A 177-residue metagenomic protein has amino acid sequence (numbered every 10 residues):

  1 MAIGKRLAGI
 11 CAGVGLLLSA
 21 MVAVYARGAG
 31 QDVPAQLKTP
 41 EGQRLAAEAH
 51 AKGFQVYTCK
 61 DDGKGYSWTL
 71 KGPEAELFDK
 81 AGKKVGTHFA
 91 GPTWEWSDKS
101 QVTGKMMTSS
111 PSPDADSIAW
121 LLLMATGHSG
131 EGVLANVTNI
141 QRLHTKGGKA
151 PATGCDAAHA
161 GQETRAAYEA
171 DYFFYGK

Functional and structural regions predicted by a protein language model:
M1-K5: N-terminal secretory signal peptides that target proteins for export/translocation
C11-A20: Bacterial N-terminal signal peptides
M21-R27: Sec/Tat signal peptide C-region and signal peptidase I cleavage site
R27-F54, G63-K177: Primary mode marks residue(s) on the alpha4-beta5-alpha5 output face of response regulator receiver
